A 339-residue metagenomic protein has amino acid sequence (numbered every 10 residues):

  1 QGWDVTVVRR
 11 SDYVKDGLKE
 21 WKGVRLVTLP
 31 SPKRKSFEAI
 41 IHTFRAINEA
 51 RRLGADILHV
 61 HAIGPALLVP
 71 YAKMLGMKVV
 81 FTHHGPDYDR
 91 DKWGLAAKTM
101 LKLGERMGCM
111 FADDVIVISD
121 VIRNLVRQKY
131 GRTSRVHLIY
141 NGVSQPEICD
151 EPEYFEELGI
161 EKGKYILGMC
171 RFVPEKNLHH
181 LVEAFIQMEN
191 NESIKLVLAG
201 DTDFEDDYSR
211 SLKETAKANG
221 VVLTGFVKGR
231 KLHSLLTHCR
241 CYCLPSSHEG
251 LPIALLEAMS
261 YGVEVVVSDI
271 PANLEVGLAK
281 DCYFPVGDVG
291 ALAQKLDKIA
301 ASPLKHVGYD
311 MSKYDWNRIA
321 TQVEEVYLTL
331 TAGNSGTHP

Functional and structural regions predicted by a protein language model:
N48-R51, M74, K98-V115, L212: Membrane-proximal helix-turn-helix segments that form the acceptor-binding/catalytic region of lipid-linked
V60-P65: Short His-centered aromatic/hydrophobic patch
V121, G142: Carbohydrate-associated surface elements
G159-I186, V197: Conserved donor-binding/catalytic core segment of Leloir-type glycosyltransferases
S209-R230: Nucleotide-activated donor-binding/catalytic signature segment of Leloir-type glycosyltransferases, i.e., the conserved
S247: Aromatic "clamp/platform" in nucleotide-sugar-dependent glycosyltransferases that forms part of the donor/acceptor
S260, E264-V267: Short hydrophobic beta-strand element within catalytic cores of glycosyltransferases and related nucleotide-activated
C282-G290, L296-S302: Conserved acidic donor-binding segment of nucleotide-sugar-dependent glycosyltransferases
